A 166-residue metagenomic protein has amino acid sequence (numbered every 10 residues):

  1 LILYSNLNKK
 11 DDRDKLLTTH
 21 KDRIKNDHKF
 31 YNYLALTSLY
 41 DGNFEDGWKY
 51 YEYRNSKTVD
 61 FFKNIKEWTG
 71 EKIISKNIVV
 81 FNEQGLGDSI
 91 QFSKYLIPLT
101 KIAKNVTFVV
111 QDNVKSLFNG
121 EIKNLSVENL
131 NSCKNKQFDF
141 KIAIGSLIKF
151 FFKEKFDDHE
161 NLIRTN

Functional and structural regions predicted by a protein language model:
L1-N166: Alpha-helical solenoid repeat scaffolds of the TPR/TPR-like class and their adjacent stem/linker regions that mediate
